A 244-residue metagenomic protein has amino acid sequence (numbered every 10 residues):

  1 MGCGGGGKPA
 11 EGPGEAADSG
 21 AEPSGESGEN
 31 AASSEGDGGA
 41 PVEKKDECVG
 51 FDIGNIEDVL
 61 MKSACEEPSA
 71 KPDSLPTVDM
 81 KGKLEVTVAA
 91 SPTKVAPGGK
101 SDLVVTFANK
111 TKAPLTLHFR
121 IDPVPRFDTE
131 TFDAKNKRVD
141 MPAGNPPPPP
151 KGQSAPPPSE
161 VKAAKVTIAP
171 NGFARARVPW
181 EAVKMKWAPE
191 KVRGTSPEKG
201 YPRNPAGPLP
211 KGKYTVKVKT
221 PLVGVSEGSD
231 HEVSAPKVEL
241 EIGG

Functional and structural regions predicted by a protein language model:
C3-G7: Bacterial signal peptide processing site
K45-A96: Low-complexity, acidic Ser/Thr/Pro/Gly-rich terminal tails and inter-domain linkers that flank the onset of structured
S101, V166-E181: Short Pro-Gly-centered flexible turn/kink motifs
F107-T111: Asparagine-centered strand-capping/turn motif at beta-strand->loop junctions
T116-L117, P205-G207, G224-S234: Beta-sandwich strand segments
H118-F173: The feature marks short-to-medium sequence segments in extracytoplasmic or secretory-pathway proteins
L209-K219: A short tyrosine-centered beta-strand micro-motif
K211, E227-G244: Short beta-strand elements
